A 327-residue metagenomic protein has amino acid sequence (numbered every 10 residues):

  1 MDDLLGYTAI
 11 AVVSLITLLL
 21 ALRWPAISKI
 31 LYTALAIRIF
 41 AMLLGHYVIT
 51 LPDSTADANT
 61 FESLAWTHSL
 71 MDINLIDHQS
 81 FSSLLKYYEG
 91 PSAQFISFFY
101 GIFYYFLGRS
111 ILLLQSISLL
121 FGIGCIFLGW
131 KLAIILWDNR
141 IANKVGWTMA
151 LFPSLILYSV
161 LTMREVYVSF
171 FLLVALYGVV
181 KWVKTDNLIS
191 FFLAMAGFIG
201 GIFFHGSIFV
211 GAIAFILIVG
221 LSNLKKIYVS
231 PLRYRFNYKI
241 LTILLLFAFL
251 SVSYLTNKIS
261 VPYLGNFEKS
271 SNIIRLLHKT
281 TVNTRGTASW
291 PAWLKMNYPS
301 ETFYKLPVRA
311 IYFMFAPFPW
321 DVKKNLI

Functional and structural regions predicted by a protein language model:
I16-A21, S116-L136: Transmembrane-helix motifs of polytopic, lipid-linked glycan transferases
K29, L112, G129-L151: Transmembrane-helix signature of polytopic, membrane-embedded enzymes that assemble or transfer cell-envelope glycans
I49-L64, I73-F81, Y87-F99, G108-R109 (+2 more regions): Extracytoplasmic catalytic/substrate-binding loops of multi-pass membrane glycan-assembly enzymes
L128, V168-K184: Specific aromatic-rich, kink-prone transmembrane helix
I141, G146, V183-I199: Short hydrophobic alpha-helices at membrane interfaces in multi-pass membrane enzymes
I156-L157, A175-G178, S190-A212: Membrane-interface alpha helices of multi-pass inner-membrane proteins
V160-V166: Short acidic/glycine- and proline-prone juxtamembrane loop motifs at membrane-interface regions of multi-pass membrane
G211-I327: Alpha-helical transmembrane segments and terminal signal-anchor/GPI-anchor hydrophobic tails, characterized by long
